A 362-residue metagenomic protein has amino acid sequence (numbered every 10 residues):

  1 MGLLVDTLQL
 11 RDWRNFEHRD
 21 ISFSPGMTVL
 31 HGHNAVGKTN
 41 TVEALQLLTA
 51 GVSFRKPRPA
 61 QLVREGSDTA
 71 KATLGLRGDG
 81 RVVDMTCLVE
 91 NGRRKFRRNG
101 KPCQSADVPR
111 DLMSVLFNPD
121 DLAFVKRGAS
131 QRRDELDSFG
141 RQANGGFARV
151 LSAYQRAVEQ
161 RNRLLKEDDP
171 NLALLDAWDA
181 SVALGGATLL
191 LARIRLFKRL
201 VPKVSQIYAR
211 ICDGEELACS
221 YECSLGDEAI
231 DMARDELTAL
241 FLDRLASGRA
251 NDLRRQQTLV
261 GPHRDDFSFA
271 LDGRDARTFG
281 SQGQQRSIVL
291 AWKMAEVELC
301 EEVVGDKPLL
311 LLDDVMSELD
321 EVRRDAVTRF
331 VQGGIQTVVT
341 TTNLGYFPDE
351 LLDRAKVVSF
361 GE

Functional and structural regions predicted by a protein language model:
M1-H33, L47, A173-L184, T188-L309 (+4 more regions): Conserved NTPase motor "head" modules and their coupling/switch loops across ABC/AAA+ ATPases, GTPases, and GHKL ATPases
K38: Conserved lysine of the Walker
Q46-Q131, E135-F147, K198-Q206, L237 (+1 more regions): Nucleotide-state sensing region of NTPase/ATPase domains
V83, A123-D213, E222-L225: An accessory alpha-helical subdomain
V115, V338, K356-V358: Hydrophobic/aromatic beta-strand patches that form the interior of the parallel beta-sheet core in alpha/beta enzyme
D313-V315: Walker B catalytic acidic pair
E350-E362: A short helix-turn-beta junction within AAA+ P-loop NTPase domains corresponding to the substrate/partner-engaging
